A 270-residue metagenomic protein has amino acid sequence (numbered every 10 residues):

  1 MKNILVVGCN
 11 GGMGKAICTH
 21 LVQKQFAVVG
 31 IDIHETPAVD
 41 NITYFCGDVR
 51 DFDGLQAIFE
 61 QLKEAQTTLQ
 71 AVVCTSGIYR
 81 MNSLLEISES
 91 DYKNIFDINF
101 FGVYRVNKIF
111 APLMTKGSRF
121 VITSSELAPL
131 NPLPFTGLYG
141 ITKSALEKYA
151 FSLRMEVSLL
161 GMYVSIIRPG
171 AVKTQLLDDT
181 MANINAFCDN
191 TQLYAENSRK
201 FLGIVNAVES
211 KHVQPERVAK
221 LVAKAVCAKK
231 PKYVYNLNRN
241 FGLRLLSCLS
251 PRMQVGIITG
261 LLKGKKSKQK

Functional and structural regions predicted by a protein language model:
N10, G14, C18: N-terminal Rossmann NAD(P)H-binding glycine-rich loop of SDR-like oxidoreductase domains
D40-D53: Rossmann-fold cofactor-recognition segment
T75-R80: Conserved NAD(P)H cofactor-binding loop of Rossmann-fold oxidoreductase domains
S83-L84, D91-K93: Substrate-binding pocket helix/loop in short-chain dehydrogenase/reductase
I87, P132-G140, S152: Active-site loop-to-helix junction immediately N-terminal to the catalytic Tyr of the SDR YXXXK motif in Rossmann-fold
N107, I141-A145: Active-site helix of classical SDR
L159-K232: SDR active-site lid
